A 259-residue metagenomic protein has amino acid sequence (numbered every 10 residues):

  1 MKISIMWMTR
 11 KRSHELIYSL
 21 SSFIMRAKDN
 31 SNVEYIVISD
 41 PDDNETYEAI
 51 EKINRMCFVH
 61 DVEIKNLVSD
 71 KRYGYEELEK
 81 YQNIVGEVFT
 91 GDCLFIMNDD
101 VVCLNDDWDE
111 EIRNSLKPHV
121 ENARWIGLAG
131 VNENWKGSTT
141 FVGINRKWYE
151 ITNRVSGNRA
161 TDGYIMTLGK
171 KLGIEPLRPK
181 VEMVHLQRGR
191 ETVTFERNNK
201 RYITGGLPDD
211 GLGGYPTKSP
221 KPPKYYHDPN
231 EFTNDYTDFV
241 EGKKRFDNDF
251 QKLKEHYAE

Functional and structural regions predicted by a protein language model:
K2-S4, E34: Cell-envelope/extracellular polymer assembly enzymes that use nucleotide-activated donors
S21-N32: Short, acidic, metal-binding catalytic loop of nucleotide-sugar glycosyltransferases
V37-I50, V102: A conserved acidic beta->alpha catalytic loop
Q82-C93: Active-site nucleotide-sugar/metal-binding loop of Leloir-type enzymes
G91-V102: Short beta-strand-to-loop acidic/aromatic patch adjacent to the donor-nucleotide binding site
D106-L128: Conserved donor-nucleotide/metal-binding helix-loop-beta segment in metal-dependent transferases, i.e., the alpha-helix
R124-F141: Short beta-strand-to-loop element that shapes/binds the nucleotide-sugar donor at the catalytic cleft/hinge
R159, G163-E259: C-terminal catalytic/acceptor-binding lobe
